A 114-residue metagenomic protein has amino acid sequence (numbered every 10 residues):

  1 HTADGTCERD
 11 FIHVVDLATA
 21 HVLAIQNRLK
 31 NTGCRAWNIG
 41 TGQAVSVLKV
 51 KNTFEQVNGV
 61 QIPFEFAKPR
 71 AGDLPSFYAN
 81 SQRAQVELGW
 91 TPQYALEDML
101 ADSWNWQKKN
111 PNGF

Functional and structural regions predicted by a protein language model:
H1-F114: C-terminal substrate-binding subdomain of Rossmann-fold SDR/epimerase-dehydratase oxidoreductases
